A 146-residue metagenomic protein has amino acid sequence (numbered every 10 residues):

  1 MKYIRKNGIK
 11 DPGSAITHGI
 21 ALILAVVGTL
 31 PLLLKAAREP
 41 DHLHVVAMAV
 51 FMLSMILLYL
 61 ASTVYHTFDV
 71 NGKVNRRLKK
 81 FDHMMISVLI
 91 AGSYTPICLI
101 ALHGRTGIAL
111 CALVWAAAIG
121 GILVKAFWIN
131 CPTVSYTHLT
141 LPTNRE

Functional and structural regions predicted by a protein language model:
M1-G8: Short, Lys/Arg-rich, polar N-terminal cytosolic tail immediately upstream of the first transmembrane signal-anchor
P12-G13, G72-M85: Juxtamembrane helix-capping/reentrant segments at transmembrane boundaries
S14-P31: The first (N-terminal) embedded transmembrane alpha-helix
H18, S62, H83: Divalent metal-coordination and catalytic microenvironments
L30-A47, Y94-L110: Helix-coil boundary and interhelical linker segments in multi-pass alpha-helical membrane proteins
S62-N75, G120-C131: C-terminal ends of transmembrane helices
I100-R105, K125-V134: Membrane-interface helix caps and helix-loop-helix hairpins in membrane proteins
T137-T143: Conserved small/polar residues in nucleotide/adenosyl-binding loops
